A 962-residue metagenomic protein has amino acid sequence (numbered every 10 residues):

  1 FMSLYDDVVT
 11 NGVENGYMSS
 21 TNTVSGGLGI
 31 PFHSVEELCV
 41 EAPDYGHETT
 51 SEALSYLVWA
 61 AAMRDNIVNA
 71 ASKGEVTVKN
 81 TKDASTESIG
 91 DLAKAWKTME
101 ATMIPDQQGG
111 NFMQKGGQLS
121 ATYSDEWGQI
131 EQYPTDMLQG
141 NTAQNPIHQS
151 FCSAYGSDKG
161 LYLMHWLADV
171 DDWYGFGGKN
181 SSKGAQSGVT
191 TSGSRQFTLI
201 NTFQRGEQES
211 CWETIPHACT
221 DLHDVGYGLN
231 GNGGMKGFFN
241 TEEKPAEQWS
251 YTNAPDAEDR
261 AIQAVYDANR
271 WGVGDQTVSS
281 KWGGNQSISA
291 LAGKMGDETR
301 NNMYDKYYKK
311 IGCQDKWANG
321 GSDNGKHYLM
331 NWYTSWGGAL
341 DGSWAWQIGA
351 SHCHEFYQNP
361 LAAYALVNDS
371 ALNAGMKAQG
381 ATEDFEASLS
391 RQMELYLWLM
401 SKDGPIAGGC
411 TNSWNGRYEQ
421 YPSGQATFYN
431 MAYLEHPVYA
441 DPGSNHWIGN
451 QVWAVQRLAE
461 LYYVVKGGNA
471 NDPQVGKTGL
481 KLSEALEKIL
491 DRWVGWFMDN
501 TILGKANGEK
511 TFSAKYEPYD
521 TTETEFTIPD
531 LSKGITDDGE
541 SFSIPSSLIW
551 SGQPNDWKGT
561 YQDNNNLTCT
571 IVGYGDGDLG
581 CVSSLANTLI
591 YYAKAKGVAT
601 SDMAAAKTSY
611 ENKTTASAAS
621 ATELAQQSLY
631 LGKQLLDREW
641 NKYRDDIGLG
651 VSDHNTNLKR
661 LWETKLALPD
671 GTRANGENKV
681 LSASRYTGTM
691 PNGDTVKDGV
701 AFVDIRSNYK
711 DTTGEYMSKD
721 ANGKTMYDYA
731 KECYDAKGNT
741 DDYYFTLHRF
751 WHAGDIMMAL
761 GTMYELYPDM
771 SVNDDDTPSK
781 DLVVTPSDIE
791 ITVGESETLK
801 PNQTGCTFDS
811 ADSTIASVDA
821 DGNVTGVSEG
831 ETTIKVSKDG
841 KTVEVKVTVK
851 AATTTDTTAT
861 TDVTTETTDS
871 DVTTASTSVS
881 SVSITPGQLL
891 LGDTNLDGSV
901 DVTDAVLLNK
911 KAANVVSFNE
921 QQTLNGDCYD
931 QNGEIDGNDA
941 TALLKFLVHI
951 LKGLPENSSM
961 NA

Functional and structural regions predicted by a protein language model:
F1-K94, G272, Q276-G293, S343 (+6 more regions): N-terminal module-boundary/linker segments of secreted carbohydrate-active enzymes
V13-T23, A101-E243, T252-D256, G283-H752: Extended ligand-binding clefts on enzyme/binding-domain cores
E41-P43, P245-Q248, P437-P442, L567-G573 (+2 more regions): Active-site-adjacent structural elements in folded domains
S51-A62, T86-M99, E242-E243, E247-S250 (+1 more regions): Long, well-ordered hydrophobic secondary-structure segments characteristic of membrane-embedded and membrane-proximal
V58-N69, Q263-G274, Y364-N368, Q456-G467 (+4 more regions): Short glycine/serine- and small hydrophobic-enriched flexible loop segments
N232-G233, E242-E243, P778-D856, V902 (+1 more regions): Extracytoplasmic soluble-region selector
F745-P778, V879-G887, E956-A962: A recurrent domain-boundary module in secreted/ectodomain proteins
T777-P778, T848-A962: Cellulosome-associated attachment modules in secreted, modular CAZymes
